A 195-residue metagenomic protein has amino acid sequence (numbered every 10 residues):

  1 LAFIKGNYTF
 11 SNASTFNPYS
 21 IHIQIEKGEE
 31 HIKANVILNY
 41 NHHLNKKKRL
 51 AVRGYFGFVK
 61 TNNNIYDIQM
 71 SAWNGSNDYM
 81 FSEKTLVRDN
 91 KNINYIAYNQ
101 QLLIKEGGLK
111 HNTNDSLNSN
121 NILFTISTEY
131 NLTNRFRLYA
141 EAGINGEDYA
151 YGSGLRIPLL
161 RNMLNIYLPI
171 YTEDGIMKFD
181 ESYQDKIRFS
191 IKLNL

Functional and structural regions predicted by a protein language model:
L1-N131: C-terminal outer-membrane beta-barrel translocator/porin domains of Gram-negative envelope proteins and their
Y19-I23, V52-G54, F136-A140, L164-L168: Membrane-embedded beta-strand positions of outer-membrane beta-barrel proteins
F124-E129, A142, G154-P158: Conserved C-terminal beta-signal and adjacent last beta-strands/turns of outer-membrane beta-barrel proteins
L138-G146, L155, Y171-D174: Active/binding-pocket-proximal capping segment
L155-M163, I170, S182-L195: Outer-membrane beta-barrel "beta-signal"
M177-E181: Short proline/glycine-enriched turn/loop segments at secondary-structure junctions
